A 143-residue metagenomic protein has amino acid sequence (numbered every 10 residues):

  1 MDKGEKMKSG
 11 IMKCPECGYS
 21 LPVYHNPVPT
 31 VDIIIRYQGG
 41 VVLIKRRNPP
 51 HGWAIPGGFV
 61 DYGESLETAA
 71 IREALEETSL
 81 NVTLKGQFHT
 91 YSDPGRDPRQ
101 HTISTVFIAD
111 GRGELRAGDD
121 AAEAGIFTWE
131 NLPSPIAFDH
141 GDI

Functional and structural regions predicted by a protein language model:
D2, P50-G52, R116-I143: Nudix hydrolase/Nudix homology domain
D2-D32: Acidic, metal-coordinating catalytic segment for phosphate/diphosphate chemistry, firing primarily on the Nudix
K13, P27, H51, R99-I103: Residue-level preference for beta-strand/loop junctions
P29-V31, G39, I103-T105, A122: Change "...and in nucleic-acid phosphodiester-cleaving endonucleases..." to "...and in nucleic-acid processing enzymes
V31, R36-L80: Conserved Nudix-box catalytic region and its N-terminal flanking loop in Nudix hydrolases and closely related
I35, V106-D110, G125-T128: Short, well-ordered beta-strand micro-motif
L80-H89: A short coil-to-beta-strand element that immediately follows conserved catalytic motifs
Y91-L115: Active-site-adjacent beta-strand/loop module that shapes the phosphate/pyrophosphate-binding cleft
